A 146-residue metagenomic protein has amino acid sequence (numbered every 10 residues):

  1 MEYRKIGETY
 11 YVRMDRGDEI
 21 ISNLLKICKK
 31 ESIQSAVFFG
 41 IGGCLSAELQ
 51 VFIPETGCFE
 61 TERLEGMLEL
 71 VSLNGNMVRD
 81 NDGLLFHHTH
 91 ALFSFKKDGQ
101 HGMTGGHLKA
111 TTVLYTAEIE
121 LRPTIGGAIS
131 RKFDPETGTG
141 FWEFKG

Functional and structural regions predicted by a protein language model:
M1-F39, L45-H87, L92-G146: N-terminal intrinsically disordered, cationic/polar leader segments that include organellar targeting peptides
